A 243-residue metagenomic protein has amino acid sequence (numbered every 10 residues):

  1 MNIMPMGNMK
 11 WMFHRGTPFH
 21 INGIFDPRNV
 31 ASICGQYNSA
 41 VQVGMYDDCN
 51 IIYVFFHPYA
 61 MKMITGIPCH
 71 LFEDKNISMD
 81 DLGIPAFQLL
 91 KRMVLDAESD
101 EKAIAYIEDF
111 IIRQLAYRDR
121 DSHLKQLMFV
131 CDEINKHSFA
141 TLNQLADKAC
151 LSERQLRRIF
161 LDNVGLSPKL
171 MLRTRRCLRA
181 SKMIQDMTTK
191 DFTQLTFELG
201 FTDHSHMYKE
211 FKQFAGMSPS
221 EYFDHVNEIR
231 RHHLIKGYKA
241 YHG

Functional and structural regions predicted by a protein language model:
M1-M128, E133-H137, T141-N143, A149-E153 (+4 more regions): Alpha-helical bundle regulatory/interaction domains
D121-K125, E133-I134, F160, V164-I184 (+2 more regions): Alpha-helical DNA-contacting segments of helix-turn-helix folds
N143-L172, T196-S218: Basic/polar phosphate-binding segments, predominantly the helix-turn-helix DNA-binding elements of transcriptional
